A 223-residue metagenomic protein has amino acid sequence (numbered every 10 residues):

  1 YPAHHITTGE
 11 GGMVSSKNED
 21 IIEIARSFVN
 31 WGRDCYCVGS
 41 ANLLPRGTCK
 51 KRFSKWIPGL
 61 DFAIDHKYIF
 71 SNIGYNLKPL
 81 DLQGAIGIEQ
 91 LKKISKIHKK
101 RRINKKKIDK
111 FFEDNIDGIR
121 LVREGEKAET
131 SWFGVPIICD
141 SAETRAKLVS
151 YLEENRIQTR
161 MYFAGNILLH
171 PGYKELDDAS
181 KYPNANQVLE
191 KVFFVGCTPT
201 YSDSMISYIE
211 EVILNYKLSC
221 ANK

Functional and structural regions predicted by a protein language model:
Y1-T8, E23, Y68-I69: Conserved active-site segment immediately N-terminal to the catalytic lysine that forms the internal aldimine
G9-V14: Glycine-rich phosphate-binding loop of ATP-grasp-fold ATP-dependent ligases
K17-K223: PLP-dependent aminotransferase class I/II
